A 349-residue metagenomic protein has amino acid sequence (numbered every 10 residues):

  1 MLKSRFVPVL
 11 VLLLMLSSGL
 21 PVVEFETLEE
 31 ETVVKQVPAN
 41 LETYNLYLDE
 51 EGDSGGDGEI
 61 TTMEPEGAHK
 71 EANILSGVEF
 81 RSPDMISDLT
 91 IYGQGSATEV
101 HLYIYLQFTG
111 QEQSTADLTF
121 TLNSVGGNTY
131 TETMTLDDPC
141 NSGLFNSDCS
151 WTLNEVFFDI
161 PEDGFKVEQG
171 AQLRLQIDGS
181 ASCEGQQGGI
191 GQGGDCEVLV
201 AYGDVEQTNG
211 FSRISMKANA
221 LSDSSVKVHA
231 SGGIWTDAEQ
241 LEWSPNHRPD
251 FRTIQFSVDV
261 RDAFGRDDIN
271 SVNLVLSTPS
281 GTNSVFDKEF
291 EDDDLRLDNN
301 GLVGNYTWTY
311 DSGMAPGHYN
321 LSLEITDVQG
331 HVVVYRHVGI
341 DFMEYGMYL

Functional and structural regions predicted by a protein language model:
M1-V33, L173, V258, L274 (+2 more regions): Secretory targeting signatures
T27-E112, F165-I234, H337-L349: Proprotein-processing/basic-patch segments
I91-Q94, L241-R252: Short, solvent-exposed loop/linker segments at the N-terminal edge of repeated beta-sheet extracellular domains
L106-G110, N246-D250, Q255-R266, T278-S280 (+1 more regions): Extracellular acidic, Ser/Thr/Pro-rich low-complexity tracts
T115-Q186: Aromatic- and Gly/Pro-enriched, solvent-exposed loop/edge beta-strand patches characteristic of beta-rich domains
F145-D159, L295-T309, A315: Aromatic sugar-binding surface patches on proteins that engage polysaccharides or sugar-phosphate polymers
F165-V167, D311-H318: Surface-exposed, short loops/turns at beta-strand junctions within beta-sandwich domains
T326-V332: Short, solvent-exposed loop/turn segments at the edges of extracellular beta-sandwich modules
